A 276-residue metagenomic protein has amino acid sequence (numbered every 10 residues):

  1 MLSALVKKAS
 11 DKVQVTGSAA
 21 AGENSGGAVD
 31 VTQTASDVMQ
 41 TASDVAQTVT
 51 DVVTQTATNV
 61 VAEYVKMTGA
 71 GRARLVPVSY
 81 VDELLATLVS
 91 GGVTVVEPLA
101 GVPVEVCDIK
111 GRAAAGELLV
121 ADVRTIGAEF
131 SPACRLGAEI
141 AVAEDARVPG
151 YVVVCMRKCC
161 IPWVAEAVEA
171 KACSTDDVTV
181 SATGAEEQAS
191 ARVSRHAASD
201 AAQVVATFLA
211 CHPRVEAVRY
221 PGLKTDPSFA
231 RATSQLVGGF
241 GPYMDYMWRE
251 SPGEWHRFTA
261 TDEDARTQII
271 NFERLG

Functional and structural regions predicted by a protein language model:
L2-V6, S10, V60-P213, R219 (+1 more regions): Conserved PLP-enzyme active-site core in the AAT-like
L2-V61: Composition-driven recognition of long, low-complexity, acid-poor segments enriched in small hydrophobic and small
V13, S18, G22-E23, V65-M67 (+2 more regions): Compositionally biased, low-complexity repeat tracts
A28, S79, L99, Q235 (+2 more regions): N-terminal functional modules and adjacent low-complexity/disordered segments of proteins
Y64, E187, Q203-T261: Conserved small-domain helix->loop->beta segment predominantly found in fold-type I
P252-G276: Structured C-terminal cap/extension of enzyme domains
